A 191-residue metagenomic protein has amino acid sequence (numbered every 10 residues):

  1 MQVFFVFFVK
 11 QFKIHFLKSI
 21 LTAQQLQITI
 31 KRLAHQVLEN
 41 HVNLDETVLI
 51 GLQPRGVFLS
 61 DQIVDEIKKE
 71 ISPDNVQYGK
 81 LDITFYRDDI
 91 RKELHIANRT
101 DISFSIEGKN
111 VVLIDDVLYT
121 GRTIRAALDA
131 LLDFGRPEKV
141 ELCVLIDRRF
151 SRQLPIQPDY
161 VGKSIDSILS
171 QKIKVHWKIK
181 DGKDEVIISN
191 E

Functional and structural regions predicted by a protein language model:
Q2-K10: Hydrophobic alpha-helical signal peptides and transmembrane signal-/tail-anchor segments that drive secretory-pathway
Q11-E46: Active-site-facing substrate-recognition patch
I20, Y78-K80, L142: Conserved beta-strand scaffold positions in the cores of enzyme catalytic domains, especially in NTP/NDP-utilizing
A34, Q62-E70, A130: Alpha-helical structural signal in soluble globular domains
L44-D65, G121: Charged, well-structured alpha/beta interaction segments
E70-N110: Short, glycine/charge-rich flexible loops or terminal/linker lids adjacent to PRPP-binding catalytic cores
S103-L132: Internal catalytic-core helix/loop-beta-alpha segment that presents or stabilizes conserved functional determinants
D129-E191: PRPP-dependent phosphoribosyltransferase catalytic core
